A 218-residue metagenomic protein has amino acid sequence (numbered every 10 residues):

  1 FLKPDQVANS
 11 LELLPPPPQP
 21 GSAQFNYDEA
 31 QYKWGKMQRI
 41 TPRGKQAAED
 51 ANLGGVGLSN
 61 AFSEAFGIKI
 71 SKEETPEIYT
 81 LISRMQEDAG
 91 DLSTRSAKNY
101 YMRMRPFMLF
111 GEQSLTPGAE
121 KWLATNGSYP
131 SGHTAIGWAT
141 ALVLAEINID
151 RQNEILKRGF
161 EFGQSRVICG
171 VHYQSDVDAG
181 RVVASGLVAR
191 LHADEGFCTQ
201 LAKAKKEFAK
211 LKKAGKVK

Functional and structural regions predicted by a protein language model:
F1-C169, R190-A193, Q200, L211: Hydrophobic alpha-helical bundle signature of multipass membrane enzymes
G170-S175: Short acidic/histidine-rich active-site segments
S185-L187: Catalytic phosphate/nucleotide-handling subdomain of diverse soluble enzymes
K203-K218: Primarily interfacial, aromatic-capped hydrophobic alpha-helices that serve as membrane anchors
